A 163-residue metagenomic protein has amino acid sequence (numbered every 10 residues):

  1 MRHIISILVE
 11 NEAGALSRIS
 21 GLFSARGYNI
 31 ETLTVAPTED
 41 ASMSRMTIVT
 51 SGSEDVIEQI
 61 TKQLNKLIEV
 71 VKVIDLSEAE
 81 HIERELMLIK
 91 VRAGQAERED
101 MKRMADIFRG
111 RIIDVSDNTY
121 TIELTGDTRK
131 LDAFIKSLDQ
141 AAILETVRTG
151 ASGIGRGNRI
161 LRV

Functional and structural regions predicted by a protein language model:
M1-I4, L8-R45, V49-V163: Long, contiguous binding/interaction regions
